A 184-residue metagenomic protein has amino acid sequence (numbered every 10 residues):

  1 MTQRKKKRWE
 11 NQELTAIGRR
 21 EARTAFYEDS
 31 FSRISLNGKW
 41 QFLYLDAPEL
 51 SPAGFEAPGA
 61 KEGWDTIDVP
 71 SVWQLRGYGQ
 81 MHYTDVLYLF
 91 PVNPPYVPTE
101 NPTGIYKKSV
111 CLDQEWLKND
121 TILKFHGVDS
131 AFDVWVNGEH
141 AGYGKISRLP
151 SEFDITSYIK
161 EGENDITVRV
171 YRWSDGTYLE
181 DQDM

Functional and structural regions predicted by a protein language model:
Q3-E10, L14-A22, F26-Y27, Q41-D46 (+2 more regions): Accessory beta-strand-rich segments of carbohydrate-active enzymes
S30: Catalytic core segments in nucleotide and nucleic-acid processing enzymes
R33-L43: Mature N-terminal segment immediately following signal peptide/propeptide cleavage in secreted/periplasmic
I34, E62, I67, G104 (+1 more regions): A broad, low-specificity signal marking well-ordered, structured residues that form hydrophobic/aromatic
S51-V69: Short Gly/aromatic-enriched secondary-structure transition segments
G63-T66, Y83, P98: Intrinsically disordered, low-complexity regulatory regions of eukaryotic regulatory proteins
D85-P95: N-terminal glycine-rich cofactor-binding segment
